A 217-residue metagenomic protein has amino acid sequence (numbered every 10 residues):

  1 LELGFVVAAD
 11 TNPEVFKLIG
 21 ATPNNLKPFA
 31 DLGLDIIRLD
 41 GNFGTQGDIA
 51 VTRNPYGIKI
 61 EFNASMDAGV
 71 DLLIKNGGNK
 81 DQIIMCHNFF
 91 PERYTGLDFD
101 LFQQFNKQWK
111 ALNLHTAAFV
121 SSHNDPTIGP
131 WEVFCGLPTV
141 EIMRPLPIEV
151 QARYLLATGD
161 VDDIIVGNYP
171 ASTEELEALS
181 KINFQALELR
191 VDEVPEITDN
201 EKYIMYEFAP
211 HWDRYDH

Functional and structural regions predicted by a protein language model:
L1-Q82: Active-site beta->alpha loop and helix N-cap motifs at the rims of alpha/beta catalytic domains
F16-D31, A50-S65, W109-H115, C135-G136 (+3 more regions): Short secondary-structure transition/capping segments
G44-T45, S172, I197-T198: Ser/Thr-centered flexible coil motifs
S65-P195: Catalytic alpha/beta core domains of metabolic enzymes, predominantly
D192-H217: C-terminal functional modules
